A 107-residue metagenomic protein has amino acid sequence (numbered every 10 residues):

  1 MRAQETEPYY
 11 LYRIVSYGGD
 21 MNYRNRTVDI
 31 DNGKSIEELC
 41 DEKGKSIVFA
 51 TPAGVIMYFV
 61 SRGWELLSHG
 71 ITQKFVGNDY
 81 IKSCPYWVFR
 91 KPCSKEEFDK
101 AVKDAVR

Functional and structural regions predicted by a protein language model:
R2-R107: Terminus-proximal functional modules
